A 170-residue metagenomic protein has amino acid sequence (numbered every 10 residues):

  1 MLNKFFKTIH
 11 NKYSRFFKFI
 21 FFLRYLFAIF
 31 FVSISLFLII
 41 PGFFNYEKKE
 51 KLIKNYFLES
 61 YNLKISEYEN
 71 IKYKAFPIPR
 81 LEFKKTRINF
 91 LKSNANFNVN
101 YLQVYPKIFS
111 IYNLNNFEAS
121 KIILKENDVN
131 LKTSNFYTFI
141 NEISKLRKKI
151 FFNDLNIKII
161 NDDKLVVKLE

Functional and structural regions predicted by a protein language model:
M1-Y61: N-terminal type II signal-anchor transmembrane helix that functions as the membrane-insertion/stop-transfer segment
L26-F30, K64-I65, R87, I157: Aromatic-enriched hydrophobic runs in primary sequence
G42-K51, Y56, E69-L165: Flexible beta-edge/linker motif
N62-N70: A short, amphipathic edge element
